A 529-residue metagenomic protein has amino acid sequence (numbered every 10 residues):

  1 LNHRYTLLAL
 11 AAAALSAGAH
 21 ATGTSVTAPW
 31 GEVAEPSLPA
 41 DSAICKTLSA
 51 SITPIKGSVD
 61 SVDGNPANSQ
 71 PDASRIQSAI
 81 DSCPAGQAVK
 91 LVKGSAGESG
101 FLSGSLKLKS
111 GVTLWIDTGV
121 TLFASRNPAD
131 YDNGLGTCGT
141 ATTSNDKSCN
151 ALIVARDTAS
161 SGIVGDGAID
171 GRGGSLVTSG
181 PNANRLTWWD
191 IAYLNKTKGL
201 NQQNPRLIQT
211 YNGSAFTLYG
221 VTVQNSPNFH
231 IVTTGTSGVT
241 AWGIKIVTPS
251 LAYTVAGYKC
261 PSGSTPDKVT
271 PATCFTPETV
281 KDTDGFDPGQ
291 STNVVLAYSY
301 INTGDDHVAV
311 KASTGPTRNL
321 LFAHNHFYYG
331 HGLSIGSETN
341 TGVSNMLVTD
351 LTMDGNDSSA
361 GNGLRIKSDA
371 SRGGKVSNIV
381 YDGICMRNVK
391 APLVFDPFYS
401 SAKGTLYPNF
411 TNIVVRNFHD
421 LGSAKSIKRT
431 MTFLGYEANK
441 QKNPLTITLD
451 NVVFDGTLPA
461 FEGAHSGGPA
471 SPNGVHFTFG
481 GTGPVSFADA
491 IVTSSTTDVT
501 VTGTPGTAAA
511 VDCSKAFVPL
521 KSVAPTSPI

Functional and structural regions predicted by a protein language model:
L1-T113, D117-N212, T217-Y219, N228 (+4 more regions): Extracellular "leader-to-stem" segments immediately downstream of a signal peptide or signal-anchor in secreted/lumenal
P66-S74, Q290, P316, G342: Conserved phosphate-coordination/catalytic loops
I76-S82, S99-S110, L114, S125 (+7 more regions): Short, T/G/N/S-enriched strand-turn elements that build extracellular solenoid repeat scaffolds
G97-E98, S226, A312, E338-T339 (+1 more regions): Glycine-centered low-complexity coil/loop motifs and glycine-rich tracts, especially the flexible linkers
S105, L152, L207, H230 (+7 more regions): Structural detector of coil-to-beta-strand junctions
T118-G119, A159-A168, S214-Q224, S237-L251 (+9 more regions): Right-handed parallel beta-helix
G174, S291, D306, S313 (+4 more regions): Active-site beta-loop-alpha junctions enriched in small/polar residues
S359-I529: Extracellular beta-rich repeat passengers
